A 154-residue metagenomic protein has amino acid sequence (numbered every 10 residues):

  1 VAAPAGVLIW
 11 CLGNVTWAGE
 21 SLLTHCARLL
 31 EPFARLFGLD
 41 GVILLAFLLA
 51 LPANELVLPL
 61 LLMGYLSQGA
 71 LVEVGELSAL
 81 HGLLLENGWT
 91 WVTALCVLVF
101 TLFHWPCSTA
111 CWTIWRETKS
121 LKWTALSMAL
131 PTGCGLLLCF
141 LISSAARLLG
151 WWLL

Functional and structural regions predicted by a protein language model:
V7-T132, I142: Extended, low-charge hydrophobic alpha-helical regions
F140-L154: Juxtamembrane boundary at the C-terminal end of a transmembrane helix
